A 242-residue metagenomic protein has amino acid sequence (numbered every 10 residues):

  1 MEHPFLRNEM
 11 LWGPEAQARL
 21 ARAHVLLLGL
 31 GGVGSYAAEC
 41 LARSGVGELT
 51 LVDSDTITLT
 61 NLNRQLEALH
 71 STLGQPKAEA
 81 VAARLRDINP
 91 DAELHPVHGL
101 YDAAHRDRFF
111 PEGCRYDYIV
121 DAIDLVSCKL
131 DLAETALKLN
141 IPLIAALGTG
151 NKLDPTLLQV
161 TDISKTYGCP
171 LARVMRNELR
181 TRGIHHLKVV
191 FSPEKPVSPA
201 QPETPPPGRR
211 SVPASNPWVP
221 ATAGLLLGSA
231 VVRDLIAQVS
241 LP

Functional and structural regions predicted by a protein language model:
M1-L26: N-terminal charged helix/coil linker that caps or initiates catalytic domains
L27-G29, V52: Conserved N-terminal Rossmann-fold NAD(P)-binding element of oxidoreductases
V33: Hydrophobic/small residue at the entry helix of a nucleotide-binding pocket
A42-E48, K138: Conserved S-adenosyl-L-methionine
V46, L51-N89: Glycine-rich phosphate-binding loop and adjoining beta1-alpha1-beta2 segment of Rossmann-like nucleotide-binding folds
H98-R106: Conserved SAM/SAH-binding loop
P111-Y116, L125-C128, K138, L143 (+2 more regions): Glycine-rich phosphate/adenylate-binding loop
A122-I123, A146: Short, well-ordered coil/turn residues at beta-beta hairpins and beta-strand->alpha-helix junctions within
